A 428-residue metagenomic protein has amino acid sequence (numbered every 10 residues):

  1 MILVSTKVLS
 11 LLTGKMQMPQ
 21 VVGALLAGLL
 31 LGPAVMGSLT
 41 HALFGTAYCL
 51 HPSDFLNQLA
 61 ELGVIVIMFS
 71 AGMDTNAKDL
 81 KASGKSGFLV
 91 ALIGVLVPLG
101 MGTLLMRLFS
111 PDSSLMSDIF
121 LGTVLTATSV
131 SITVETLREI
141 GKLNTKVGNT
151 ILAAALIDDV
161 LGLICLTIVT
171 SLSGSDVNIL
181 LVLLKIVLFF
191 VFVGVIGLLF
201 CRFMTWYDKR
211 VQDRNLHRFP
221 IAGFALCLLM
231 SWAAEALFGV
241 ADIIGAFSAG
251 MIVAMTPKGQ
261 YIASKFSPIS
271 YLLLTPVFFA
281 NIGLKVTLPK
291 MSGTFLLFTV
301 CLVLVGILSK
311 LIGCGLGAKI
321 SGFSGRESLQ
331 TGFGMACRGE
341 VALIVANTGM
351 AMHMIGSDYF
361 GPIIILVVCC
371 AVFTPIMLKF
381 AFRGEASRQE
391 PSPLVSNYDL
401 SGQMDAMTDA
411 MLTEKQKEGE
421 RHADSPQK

Functional and structural regions predicted by a protein language model:
M1, H51-I67, L115-S129, L183-V195 (+4 more regions): Structural signature of hydrophobic alpha-helical transmembrane segments
V4-K15, S38, A77-I140, I282-A386: Transmembrane alpha-helices that form the ion-translocation and gating core of multi-pass ion transport proteins
K7, V160-Y261, P268-L273, V277 (+1 more regions): Core mid-bundle transmembrane helix pairs that form the ion/substrate translocation pathway in diverse multi-pass
V8-L25, L29, L229-I244, V367 (+1 more regions): Flexible hinge motifs at transmembrane-helix junctions and intramembrane kinks/re-entrant loops in multi-pass membrane
A24-M36, L89-T103, A153-T167, N215-W232 (+3 more regions): Small-residue-rich segments of transmembrane alpha-helices in multi-pass membrane proteins, especially helix faces
A27, M36, T40, E61-M68 (+10 more regions): Alpha-helical transmembrane segments and their lipid-water interface positions in multi-pass membrane proteins
L30-L31, D54-S83, T170-G174, L229 (+5 more regions): Hydrophobic transmembrane alpha-helices of secondary-active transporters and Na+-translocating membrane complexes
F200-R214, M251-P268, I307, L311-M335 (+1 more regions): Membrane-interfacial segments at transmembrane helix termini in multi-pass membrane proteins
